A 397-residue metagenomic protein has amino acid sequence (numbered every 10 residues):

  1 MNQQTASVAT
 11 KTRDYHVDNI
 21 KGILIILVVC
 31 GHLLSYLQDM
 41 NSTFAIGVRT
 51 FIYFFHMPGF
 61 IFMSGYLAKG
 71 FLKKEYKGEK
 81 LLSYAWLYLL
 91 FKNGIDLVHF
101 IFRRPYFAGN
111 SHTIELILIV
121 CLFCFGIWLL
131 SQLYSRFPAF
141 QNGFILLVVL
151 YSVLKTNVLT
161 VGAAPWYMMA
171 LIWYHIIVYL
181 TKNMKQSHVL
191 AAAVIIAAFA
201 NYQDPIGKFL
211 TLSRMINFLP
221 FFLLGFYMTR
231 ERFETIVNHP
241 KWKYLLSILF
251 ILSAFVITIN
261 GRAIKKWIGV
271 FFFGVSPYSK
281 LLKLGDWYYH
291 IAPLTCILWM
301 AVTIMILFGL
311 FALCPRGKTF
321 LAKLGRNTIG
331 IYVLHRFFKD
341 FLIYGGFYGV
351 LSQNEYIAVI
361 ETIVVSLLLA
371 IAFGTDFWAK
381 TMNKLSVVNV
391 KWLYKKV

Functional and structural regions predicted by a protein language model:
M1-I196, G317, K323, N327-G330 (+1 more regions): Membrane-cytosol interface segments of multi-pass membrane proteins, especially ER/Golgi lipid-handling enzymes
L24, C30, L90-G94, A192-A197 (+3 more regions): Alpha-helical transmembrane segments of multi-pass integral membrane proteins
L33-Q38, H99, A197-T211, A254-F271: C-terminal ends of transmembrane alpha-helices and the immediately adjacent extracellular/lumenal or cytosolic loop
V48-H56, T160, A164-M168, K208-L219 (+1 more regions): Hydrophobic alpha-helical transmembrane segments of multi-pass membrane proteins
C124-L130, W173-Y179, F222-E234, I304-K318: Alpha-helical transmembrane segments in multipass membrane proteins, preferentially the mid-helix core
A193-E234: Loop-centered beta-sheet repeat module
I236-A322, N327: Alpha-helical transmembrane segments and terminal signal-anchor/GPI-anchor hydrophobic tails, characterized by long
V256-R262, R336-Y348: Hydrophobic alpha-helical transmembrane segments in multi-pass integral membrane proteins
